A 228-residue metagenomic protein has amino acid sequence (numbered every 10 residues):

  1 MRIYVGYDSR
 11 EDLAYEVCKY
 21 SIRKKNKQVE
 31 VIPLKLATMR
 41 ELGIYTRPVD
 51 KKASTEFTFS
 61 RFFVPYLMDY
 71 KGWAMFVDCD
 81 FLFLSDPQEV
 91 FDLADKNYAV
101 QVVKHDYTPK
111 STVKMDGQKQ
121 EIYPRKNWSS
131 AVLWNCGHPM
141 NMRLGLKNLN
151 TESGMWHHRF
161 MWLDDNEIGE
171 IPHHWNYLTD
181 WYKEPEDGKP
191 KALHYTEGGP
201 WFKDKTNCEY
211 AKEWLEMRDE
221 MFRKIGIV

Functional and structural regions predicted by a protein language model:
M1, G6, L13, V49-E56 (+4 more regions): Catalytic phosphate/metal-binding cores of nucleic-acid and nucleotide-processing enzymes, i.e., regions that mediate
M1-Y4, R10, E16, N26 (+2 more regions): A glycosyltransferase accessory/donor-loop signature
S21-V29: Short, acidic, metal-binding catalytic loop of nucleotide-sugar glycosyltransferases
E30-L67: Active-site-proximal specificity loops/subdomain of glycosyltransferases
Y45-K52, K114-K119, P185-G188: Short, surface-exposed amphipathic charged segments that create phosphate/polyanion-binding patches used for binding
S60-P109, L133: GT-A fold catalytic core of metal-dependent nucleotide-sugar glycosyltransferases, centered on the diacidic
Y66, F91-A94, E121-P124, R159-L163 (+1 more regions): A general structural signal for short secondary-structure junctions and capping/turn motifs
L93-H157: Conserved catalytic core of nucleotide-sugar-dependent glycosyltransferases
